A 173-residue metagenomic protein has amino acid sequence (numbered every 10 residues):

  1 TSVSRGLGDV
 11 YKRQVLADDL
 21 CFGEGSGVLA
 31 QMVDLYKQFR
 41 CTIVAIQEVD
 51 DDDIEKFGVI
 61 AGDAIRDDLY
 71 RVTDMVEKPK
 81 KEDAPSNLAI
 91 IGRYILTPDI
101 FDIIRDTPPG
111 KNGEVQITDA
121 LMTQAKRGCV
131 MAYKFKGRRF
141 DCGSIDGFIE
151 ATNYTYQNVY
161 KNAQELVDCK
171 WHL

Functional and structural regions predicted by a protein language model:
T1-L7, Y11: Single conserved hydrophobic/aromatic residue that forms the stacking wall/gate of nucleotide- or nucleobase-binding
S2, G27, Q116: Short, conserved clusters of charged catalytic residues that mark active-site and nucleotide-handling motifs
R5, A30, D119: Short, contiguous clusters of charged residues that form electrostatic/catalytic patches at enzyme active sites, used
D9, G62, D68-T73, P85-L173: Conserved alpha/beta core of the MobA/IspD/sugar-nucleotide pyrophosphorylase nucleotidyltransferase superfamily
R13, I43-A45, M131-Y133: Hydrophobic/aromatic beta-strand patches that form the interior of the parallel beta-sheet core in alpha/beta enzyme
V15-A17: Active-site acidic Asp-centered loop
L20-D102, T107, K111: Conserved core of the sugar-phosphate nucleotidyltransferase
